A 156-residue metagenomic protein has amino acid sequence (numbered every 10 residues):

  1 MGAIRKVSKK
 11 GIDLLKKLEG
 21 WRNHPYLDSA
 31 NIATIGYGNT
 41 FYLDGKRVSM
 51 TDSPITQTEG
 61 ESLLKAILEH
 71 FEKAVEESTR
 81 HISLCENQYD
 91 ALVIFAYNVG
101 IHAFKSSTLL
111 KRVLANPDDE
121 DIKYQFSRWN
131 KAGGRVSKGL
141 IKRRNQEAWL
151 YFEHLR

Functional and structural regions predicted by a protein language model:
M1-A30, N39-L43, V48, I55-A66 (+3 more regions): Long, amphipathic alpha-helical surface segments
A30-I32, Y89: Extracytoplasmic
T34-G36: Short hydrophobic-aromatic micro-motifs
H70-A103: Active-site nucleophile-His-acid catalytic modules used for acyl/amide transfer and hydrolysis across diverse enzymes
